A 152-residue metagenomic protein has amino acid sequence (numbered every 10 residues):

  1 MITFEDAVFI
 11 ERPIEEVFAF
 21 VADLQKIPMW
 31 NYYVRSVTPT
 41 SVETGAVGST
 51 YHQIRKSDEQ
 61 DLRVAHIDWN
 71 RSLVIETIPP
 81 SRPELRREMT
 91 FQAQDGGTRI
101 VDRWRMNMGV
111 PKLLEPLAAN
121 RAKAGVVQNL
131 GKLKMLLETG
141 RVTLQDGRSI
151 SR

Functional and structural regions predicted by a protein language model:
M1-A7, T50, E59, S72 (+2 more regions): Intrinsic-disorder/low-complexity, polar/charged segments enriched in Ser/Thr/Lys/Arg/Asp/Glu/Gln
M1-S41, K132, E138-T139, R148-R152: Hydrophobic ligand-binding cavity/cleft-lining segments
D6-V8, P39, Q60-H66, T77 (+1 more regions): Hydrophobic/aromatic beta-strand elements that line small-molecule binding cavities or substrate pockets in beta-rich
I14, V42, A65-N70, T90-R99: A short, structured loop/turn motif at beta-sheet edges
E16-V21, I27, Y51, V64 (+3 more regions): Hydrophobic pocket/interface hotspot
Y32, K56-E59: Short coil-to-beta-strand transition motifs
S49-K56, V74-P80: Short beta-strand segments that buttress and anchor functional surface loops
I78-Q128, L133-M135, L144-D146: Beta-strand/loop substructures that line and gate deep hydrophobic ligand-binding cavities in soluble
